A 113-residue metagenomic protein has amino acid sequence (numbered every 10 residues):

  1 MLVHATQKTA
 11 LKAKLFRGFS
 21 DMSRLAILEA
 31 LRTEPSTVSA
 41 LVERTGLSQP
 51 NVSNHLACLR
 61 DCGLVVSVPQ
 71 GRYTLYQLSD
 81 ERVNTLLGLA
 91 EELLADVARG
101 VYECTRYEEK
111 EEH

Functional and structural regions predicted by a protein language model:
M1-Q7, L11, V83-H113: Amphipathic alpha-helical dimerization/coiled-coil segments that flank or bridge DNA-binding/regulatory modules
L2-P50, Q70-V83: N-terminal helix-turn-helix DNA-binding core of bacterial DNA-binding proteins
P35-S36, R60, E91-L94: Residue-level detector of secondary-structure transition/capping positions
E43, N54, R60-D61: Alpha-helical residues within the helix-turn-helix
L47, S53, K110-E111: Intrinsically disordered, low-complexity regions enriched for glutamine and histidine
